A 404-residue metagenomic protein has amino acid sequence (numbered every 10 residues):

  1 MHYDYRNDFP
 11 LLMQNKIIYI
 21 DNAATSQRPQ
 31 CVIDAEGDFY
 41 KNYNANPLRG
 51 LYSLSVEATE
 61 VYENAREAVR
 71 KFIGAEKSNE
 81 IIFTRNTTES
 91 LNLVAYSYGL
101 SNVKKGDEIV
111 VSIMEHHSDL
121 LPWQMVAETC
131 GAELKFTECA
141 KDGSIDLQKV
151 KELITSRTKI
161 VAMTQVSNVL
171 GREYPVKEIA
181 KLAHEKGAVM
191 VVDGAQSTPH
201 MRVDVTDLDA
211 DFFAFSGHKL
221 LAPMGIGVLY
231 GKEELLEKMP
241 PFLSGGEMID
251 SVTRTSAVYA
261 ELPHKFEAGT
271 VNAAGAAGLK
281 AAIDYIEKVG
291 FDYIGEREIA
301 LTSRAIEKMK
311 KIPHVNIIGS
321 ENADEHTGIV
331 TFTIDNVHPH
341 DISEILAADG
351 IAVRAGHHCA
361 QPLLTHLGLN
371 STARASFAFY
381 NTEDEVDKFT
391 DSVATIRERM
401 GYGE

Functional and structural regions predicted by a protein language model:
M1-E404: Pyridoxal 5′-phosphate
